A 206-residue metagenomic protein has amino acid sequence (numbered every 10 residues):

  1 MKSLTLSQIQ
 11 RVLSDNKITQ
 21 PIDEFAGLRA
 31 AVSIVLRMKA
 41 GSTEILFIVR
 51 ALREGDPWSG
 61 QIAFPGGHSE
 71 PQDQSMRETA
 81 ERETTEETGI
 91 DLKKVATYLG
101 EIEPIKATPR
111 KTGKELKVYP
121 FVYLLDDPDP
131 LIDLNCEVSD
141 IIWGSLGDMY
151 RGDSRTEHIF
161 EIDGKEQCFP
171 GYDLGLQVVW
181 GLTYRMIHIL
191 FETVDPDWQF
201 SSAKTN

Functional and structural regions predicted by a protein language model:
M1-F64, H68-D129, G147-M149, I159-N206: N-terminal leader/linker segments that precede catalytic domains of diphosphate-processing enzymes
V122-Y123, V138-I141: Amphipathic alpha-helical interface segments
P130-E137: Short, solvent-exposed recognition segments
N135, D148-E157: A mid-sequence, solvent-exposed acidic-amphipathic segment
